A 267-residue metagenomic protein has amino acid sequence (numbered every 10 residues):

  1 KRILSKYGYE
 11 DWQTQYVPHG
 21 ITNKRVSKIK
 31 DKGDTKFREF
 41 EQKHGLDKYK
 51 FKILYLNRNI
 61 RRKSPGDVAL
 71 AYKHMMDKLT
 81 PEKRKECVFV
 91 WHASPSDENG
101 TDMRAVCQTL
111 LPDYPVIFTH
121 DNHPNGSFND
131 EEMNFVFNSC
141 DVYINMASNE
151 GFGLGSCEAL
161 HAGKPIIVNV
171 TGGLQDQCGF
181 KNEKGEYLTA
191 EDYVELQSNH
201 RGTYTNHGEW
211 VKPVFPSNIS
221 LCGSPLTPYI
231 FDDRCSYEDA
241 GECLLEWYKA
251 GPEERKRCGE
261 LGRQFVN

Functional and structural regions predicted by a protein language model:
K1-Y16, I21-I29, T101-V106: A short, active-site helix/loop in glycosyltransferases that binds the activated sugar's phosphate group
S27-L46: A short helix/loop element that forms part of the nucleotide-sugar donor recognition site in Leloir-type
Q42-K63, A69-Y72, F89-V90: Conserved donor-binding/catalytic core segment of Leloir-type glycosyltransferases
G100-F135: Nucleotide-activated donor-binding/catalytic signature segment of Leloir-type glycosyltransferases, i.e., the conserved
S148: Aromatic "clamp/platform" in nucleotide-sugar-dependent glycosyltransferases that forms part of the donor/acceptor
Q175-D176, K181-E246: Change "using UDP/GDP/dTDP sugars" to "using nucleotide sugars
D239, E253-N267: A short, well-ordered alpha-helix in the C-terminal region of glycosyltransferases
